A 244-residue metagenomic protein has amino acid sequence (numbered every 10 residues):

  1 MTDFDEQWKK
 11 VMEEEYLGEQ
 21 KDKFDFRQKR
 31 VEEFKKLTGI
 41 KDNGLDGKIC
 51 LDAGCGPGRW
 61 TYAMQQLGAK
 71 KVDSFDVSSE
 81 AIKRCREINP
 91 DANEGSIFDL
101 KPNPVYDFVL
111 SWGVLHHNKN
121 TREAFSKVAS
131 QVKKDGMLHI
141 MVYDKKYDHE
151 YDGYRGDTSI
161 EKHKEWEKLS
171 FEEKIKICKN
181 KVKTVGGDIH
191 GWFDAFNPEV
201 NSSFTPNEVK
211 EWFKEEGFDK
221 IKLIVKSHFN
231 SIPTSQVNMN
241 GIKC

Functional and structural regions predicted by a protein language model:
M1-L100, W112, K226, N230 (+1 more regions): Conserved N-terminal segment of class I S-adenosyl-L-methionine
R86, K119, K133: Short conserved AdoMet
P102-P104: Glycine-rich phosphate-binding loop signature in dinucleotide/nucleotide-binding domains
F108-K119: A short SAM/SAH-binding and catalytic strip from SAM-dependent methyltransferases
R122-K134: A short glycine-rich, Lys/Arg-flanked "PGG" loop and its adjoining helix->strand segment in the class I
M137-K176: Conserved class I S-adenosyl-L-methionine
W192-P206: Acceptor-substrate binding/catalytic loop of class I
F218-H228: Conserved S-adenosyl-L-methionine
